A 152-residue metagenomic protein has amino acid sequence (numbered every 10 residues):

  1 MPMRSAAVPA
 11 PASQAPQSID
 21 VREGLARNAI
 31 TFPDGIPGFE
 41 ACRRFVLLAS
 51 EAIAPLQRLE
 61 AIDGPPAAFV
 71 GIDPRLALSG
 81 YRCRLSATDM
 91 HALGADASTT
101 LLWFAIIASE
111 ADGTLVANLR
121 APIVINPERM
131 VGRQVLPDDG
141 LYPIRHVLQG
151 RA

Functional and structural regions predicted by a protein language model:
P2-G80, S98-A152: Long, compositionally biased stretches
Y81-M90: Short beta-strand-centered segments at strand-helix junctions
M90-D96: Structured, beta-strand-rich domain cores that present glycine/charged loop surfaces used to bind extended ligands
